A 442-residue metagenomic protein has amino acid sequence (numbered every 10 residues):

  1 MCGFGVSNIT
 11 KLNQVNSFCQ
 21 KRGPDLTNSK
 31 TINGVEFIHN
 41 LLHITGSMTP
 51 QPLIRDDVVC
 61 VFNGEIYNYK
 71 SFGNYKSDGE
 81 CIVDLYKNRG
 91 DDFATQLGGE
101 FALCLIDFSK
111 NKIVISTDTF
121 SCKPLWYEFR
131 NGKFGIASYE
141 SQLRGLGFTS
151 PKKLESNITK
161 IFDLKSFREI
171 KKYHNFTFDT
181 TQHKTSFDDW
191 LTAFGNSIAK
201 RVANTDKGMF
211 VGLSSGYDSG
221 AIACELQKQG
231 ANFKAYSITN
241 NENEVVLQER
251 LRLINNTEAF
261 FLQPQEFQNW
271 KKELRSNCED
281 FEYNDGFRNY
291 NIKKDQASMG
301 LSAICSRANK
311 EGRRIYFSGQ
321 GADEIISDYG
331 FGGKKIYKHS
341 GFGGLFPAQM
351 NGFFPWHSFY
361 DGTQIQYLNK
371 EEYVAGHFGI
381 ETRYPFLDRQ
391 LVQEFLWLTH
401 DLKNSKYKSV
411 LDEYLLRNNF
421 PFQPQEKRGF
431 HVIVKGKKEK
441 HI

Functional and structural regions predicted by a protein language model:
M1-E273: Cysteine-centered catalytic environments shared across enzyme families
N8, N111-V114, F178-N419, K435-H441: ATP-dependent adenylate-handling active sites, centered on carboxylate activation for C-N bond formation
Q14, E169, S186, W356 (+2 more regions): A general marker of short, structured functional hotspots
N28-S29, D285, N404, Q423-Q425: Short, hydrophobic secondary-structure boundary micro-motifs
D84, Q423-K438: Short linear loop/turn motifs
G90, Y139, G341-F342, F420: Short, solvent-exposed helix-helix connector turns and helix-capping sites enriched in acidic/polar residues
